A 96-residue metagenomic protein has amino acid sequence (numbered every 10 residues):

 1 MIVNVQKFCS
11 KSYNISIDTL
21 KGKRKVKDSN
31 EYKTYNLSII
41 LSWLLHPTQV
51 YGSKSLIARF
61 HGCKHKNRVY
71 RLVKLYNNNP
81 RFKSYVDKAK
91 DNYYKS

Functional and structural regions predicted by a protein language model:
M1-Y13: General nucleic-acid-binding
Q6, I39, K54: Generic structural marker for isolated residues within well-ordered, non-membrane alpha-helices of soluble domains
F8, K23, F60, L72: Short acidic/histidine-centered micro-motifs embedded in hydrophobic/aromatic stretches that mark compact functional
K11-S38, K64: Short, Lys/Arg-enriched anionic-surface-contact patches
Y32-Y51: Short, amphipathic alpha-helical "recognition" segments used to contact nucleic acids or chromatin
G52-H61: Short alpha-helical "recognition helix" segments of helix-turn-helix
C63-N79: Major-groove recognition helix of helix-turn-helix-like DNA-binding domains
N78-S96: Short Lys/Arg-enriched helix C-cap and helix-to-coil transition segments that create basic nucleic-acid-contact patches
